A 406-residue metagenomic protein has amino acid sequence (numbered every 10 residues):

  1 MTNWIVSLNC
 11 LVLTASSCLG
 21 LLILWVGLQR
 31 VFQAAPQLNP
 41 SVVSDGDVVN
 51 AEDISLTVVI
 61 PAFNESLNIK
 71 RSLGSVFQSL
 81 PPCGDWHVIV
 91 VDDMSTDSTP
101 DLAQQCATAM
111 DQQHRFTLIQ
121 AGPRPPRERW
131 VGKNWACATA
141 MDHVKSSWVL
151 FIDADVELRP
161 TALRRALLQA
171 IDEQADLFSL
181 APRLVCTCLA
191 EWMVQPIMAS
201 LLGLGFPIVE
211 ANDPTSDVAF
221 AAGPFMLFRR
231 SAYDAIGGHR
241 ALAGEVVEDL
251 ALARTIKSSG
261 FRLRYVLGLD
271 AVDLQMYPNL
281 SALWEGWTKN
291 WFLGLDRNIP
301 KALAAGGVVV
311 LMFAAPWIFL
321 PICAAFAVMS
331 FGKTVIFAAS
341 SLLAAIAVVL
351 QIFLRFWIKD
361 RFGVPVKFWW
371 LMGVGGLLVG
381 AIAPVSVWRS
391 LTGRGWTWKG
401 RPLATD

Functional and structural regions predicted by a protein language model:
M1-N50, I208: N-terminal membrane-anchoring/stem segments of glycan-assembly enzymes
L24-L28, L118-D142, R165, Q169-I236 (+3 more regions): Long helical/loop segments within the catalytic core of UDP-sugar-dependent glycosyltransferases, especially the large
I54-T57, H87: Cell-envelope/extracellular polymer assembly enzymes that use nucleotide-activated donors
G74-D85: Short, acidic, metal-binding catalytic loop of nucleotide-sugar glycosyltransferases
D92-L102, P123-R124: A conserved acidic beta->alpha catalytic loop
S98, A154-Q169: Acidic donor-binding/catalytic loop of UDP-sugar-dependent glycosyltransferases, especially processive GT2
A170, L177-L204, S231-D234, H239-A302 (+2 more regions): Catalytic donor/gating beta->alpha subdomain of glycosyltransferases that bind UDP-sugars
A305, V309-G393: Membrane-embedded multi-pass helical conduit in multi-pass membrane proteins, especially envelope-biosynthetic
